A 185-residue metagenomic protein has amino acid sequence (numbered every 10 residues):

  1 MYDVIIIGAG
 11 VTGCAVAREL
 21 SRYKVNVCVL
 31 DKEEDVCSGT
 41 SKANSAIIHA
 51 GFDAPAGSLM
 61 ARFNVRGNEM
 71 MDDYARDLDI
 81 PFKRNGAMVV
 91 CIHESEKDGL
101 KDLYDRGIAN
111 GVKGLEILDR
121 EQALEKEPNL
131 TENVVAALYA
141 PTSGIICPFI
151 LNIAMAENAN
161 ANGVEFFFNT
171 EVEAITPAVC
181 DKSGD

Functional and structural regions predicted by a protein language model:
M1-Y2, D185: Core beta-strand elements of the Rossmann-like FAD/NAD(P) dinucleotide-binding domain in flavoenzyme oxidoreductases
Y2-V29: N-terminal Rossmann-like FAD-binding beta1-loop-alpha1 element of flavoenzymes
S21-A43: Glycine-rich FAD pyrophosphate-binding loop
V25, V112, V164: Short phosphate-binding/catalytic loops that engage adenosine nucleotides
D31, R84, D119-R120, F168-T170 (+1 more regions): Short loop/edge segments at beta-strand edges and connector loops that shape dinucleotide/nucleotide cofactor-binding
A46-K126, V135: Dinucleotide-binding Rossmann-like beta1-alpha1 core, especially the glycine-rich loop that anchors the ADP
L138-D185: Helical element adjacent to the flavin cofactor pocket in flavoenzyme catalytic cores
